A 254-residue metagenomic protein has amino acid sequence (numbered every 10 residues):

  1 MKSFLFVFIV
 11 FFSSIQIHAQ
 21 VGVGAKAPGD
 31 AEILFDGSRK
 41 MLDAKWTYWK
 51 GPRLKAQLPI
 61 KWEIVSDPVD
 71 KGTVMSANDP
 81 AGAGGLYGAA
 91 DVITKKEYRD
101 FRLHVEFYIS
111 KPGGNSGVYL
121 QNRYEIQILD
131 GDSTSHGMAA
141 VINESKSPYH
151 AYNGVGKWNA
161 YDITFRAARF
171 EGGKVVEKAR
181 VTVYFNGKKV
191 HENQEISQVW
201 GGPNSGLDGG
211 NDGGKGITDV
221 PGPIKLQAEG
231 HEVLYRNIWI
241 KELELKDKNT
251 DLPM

Functional and structural regions predicted by a protein language model:
M1-Q20: Bacterial Sec-dependent N-terminal signal peptides
Q20-M254: Carbohydrate-interacting regions of secretory-pathway proteins
